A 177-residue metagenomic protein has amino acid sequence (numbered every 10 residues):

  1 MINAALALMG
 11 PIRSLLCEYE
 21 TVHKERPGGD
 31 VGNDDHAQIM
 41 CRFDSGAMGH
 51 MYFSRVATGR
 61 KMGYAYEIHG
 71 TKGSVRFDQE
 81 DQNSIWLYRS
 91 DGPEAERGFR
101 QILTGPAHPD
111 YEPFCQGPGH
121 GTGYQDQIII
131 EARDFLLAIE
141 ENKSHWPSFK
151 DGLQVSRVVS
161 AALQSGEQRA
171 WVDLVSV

Functional and structural regions predicted by a protein language model:
M1-I2, A132-R133, V159-S160: A general structural signal for well-ordered alpha-helical segments in protein cores
M1-K61, K150: Rossmann-like dinucleotide-binding domain that binds NAD(P)(H)
P11, S45-A47, V56, T71-S74 (+2 more regions): Short acidic/polar mixed-charge low-complexity motifs
K24, G29-D30, Q38, R42-S45 (+1 more regions): C-terminal glycine/acidic-rich active-site capping loop/insertion
F135, G152, R169: Hydrophobic, well-ordered secondary-structure elements that form the walls of internal hydrophobic environments
G152-G166: C-terminal hydrophobic helical "lid"/dimerization subdomain of Rossmann-like NAD(P)H-dependent oxidoreductases
Q164-V177: C-terminal capping/lid region of NAD(P)-dependent oxidoreductase domains
